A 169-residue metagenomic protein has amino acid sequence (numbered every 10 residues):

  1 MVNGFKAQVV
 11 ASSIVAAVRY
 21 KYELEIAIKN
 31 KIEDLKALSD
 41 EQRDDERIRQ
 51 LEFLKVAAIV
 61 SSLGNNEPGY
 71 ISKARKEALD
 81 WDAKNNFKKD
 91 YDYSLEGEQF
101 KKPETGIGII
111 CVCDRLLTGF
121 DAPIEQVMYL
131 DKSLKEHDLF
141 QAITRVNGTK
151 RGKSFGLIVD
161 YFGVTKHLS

Functional and structural regions predicted by a protein language model:
M1-S169: RecA-like P-loop NTPase motor core of helicase/translocase proteins
